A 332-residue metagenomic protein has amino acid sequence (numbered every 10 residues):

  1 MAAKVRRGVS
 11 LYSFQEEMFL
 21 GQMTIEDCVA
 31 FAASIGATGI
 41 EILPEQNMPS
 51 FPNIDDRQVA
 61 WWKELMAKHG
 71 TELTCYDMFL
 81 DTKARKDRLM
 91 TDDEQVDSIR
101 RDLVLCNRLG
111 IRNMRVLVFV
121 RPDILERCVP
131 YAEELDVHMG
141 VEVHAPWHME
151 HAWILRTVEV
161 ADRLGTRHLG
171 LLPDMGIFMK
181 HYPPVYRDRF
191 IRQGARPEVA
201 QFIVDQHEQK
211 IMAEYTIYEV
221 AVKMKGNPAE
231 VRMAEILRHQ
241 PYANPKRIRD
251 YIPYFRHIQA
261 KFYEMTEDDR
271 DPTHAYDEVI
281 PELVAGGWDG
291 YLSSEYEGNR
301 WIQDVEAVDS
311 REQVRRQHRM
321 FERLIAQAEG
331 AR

Functional and structural regions predicted by a protein language model:
V5-Y12, I40-I42, L73-M78, M114-V116 (+4 more regions): Hydrophobic faces of well-ordered beta-strands that scaffold small-molecule active sites in alpha/beta enzyme cores
S10-E16, L43-E45, M78-D81, F119 (+5 more regions): Active-site beta-loop-alpha junctions enriched in small/polar residues
S10-T24, T82-V96, L117, L237-H239 (+1 more regions): Active-site mouth loops of central-metabolism enzymes
Q15-M23, E150, I154, H181-D289 (+1 more regions): Gly/Pro-rich active-site loop or hairpin
M23-I25, I54-W61, D92-R100, L125-V129 (+4 more regions): Charged helix-capping and loop-helix junction motifs
T24-E45, V104-R112: Catalytic domains of carbohydrate-active enzymes, especially glycoside hydrolases
G39-M66: Glycine-rich, proline-tolerant flexible connector loops at the mouths of alpha/beta enzymes
E64-E72, D81-P173, I177-E214: Active-site acidic/histidine proton-transfer and metal-coordination neighborhood in alpha/beta enzyme cores
